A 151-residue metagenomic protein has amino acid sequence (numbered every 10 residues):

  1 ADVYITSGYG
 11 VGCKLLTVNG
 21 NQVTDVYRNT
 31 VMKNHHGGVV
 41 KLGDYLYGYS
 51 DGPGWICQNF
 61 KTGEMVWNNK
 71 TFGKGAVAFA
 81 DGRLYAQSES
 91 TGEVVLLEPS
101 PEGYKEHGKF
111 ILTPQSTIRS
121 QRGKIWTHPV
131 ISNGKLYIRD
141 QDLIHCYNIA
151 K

Functional and structural regions predicted by a protein language model:
A1-K151: Noncatalytic, solvent-exposed loop/strand surfaces of beta-propeller-type extracellular/periplasmic domains
